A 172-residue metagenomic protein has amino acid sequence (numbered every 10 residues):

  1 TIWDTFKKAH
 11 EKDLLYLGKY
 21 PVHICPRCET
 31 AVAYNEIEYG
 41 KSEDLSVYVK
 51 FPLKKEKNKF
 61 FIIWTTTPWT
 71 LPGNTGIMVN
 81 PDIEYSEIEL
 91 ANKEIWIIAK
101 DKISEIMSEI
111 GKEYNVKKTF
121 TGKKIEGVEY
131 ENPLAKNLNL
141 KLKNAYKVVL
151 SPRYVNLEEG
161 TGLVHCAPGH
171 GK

Functional and structural regions predicted by a protein language model:
T1-K172: NTP-handling and nucleic-acid-processing catalytic cores
